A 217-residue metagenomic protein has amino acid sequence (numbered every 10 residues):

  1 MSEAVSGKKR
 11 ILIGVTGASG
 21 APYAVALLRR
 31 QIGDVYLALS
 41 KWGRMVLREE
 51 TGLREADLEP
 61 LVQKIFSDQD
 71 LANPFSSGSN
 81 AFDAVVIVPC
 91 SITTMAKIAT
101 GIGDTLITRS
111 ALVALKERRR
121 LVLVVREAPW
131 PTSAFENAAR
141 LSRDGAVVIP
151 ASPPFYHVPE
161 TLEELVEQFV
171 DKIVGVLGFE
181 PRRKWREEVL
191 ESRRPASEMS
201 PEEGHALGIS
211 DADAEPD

Functional and structural regions predicted by a protein language model:
M1-V122, R126-D217: A cross-family phosphate/adenosyl-ligand binding-site feature
